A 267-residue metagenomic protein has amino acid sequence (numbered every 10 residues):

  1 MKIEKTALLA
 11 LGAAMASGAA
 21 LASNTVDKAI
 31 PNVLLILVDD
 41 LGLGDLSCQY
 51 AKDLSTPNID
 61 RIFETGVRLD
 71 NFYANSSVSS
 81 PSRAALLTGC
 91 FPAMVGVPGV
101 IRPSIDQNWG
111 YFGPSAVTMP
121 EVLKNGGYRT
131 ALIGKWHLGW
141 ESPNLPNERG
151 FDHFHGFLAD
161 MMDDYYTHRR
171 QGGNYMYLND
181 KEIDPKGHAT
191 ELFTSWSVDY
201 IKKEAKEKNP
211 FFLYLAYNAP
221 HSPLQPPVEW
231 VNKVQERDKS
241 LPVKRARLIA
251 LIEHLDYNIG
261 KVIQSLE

Functional and structural regions predicted by a protein language model:
K2-A14, G18-E267: Formylglycine-dependent sulfatase
